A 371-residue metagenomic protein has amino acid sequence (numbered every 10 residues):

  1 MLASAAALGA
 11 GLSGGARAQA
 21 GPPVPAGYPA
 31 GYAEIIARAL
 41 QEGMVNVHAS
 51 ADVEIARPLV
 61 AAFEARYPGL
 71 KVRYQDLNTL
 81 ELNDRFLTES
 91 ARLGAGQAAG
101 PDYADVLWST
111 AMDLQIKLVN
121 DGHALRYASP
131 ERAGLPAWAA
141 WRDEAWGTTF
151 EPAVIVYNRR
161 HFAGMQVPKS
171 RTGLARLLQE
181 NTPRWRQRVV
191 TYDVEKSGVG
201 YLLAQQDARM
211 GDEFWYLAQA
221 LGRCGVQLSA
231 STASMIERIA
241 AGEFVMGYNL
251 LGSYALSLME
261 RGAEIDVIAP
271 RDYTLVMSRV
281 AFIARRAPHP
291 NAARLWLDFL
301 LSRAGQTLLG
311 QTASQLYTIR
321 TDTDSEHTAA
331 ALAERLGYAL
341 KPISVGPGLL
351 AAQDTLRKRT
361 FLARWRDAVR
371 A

Functional and structural regions predicted by a protein language model:
M1-Q19: N-terminal export signals
A18, V24-N46, P183-W185: Immediate post-signal peptide segment of exported/extracytoplasmic ligand-binding proteins
Y28, P342-A371: Conserved C-terminal helix/tail region of periplasmic/extracytoplasmic solute-binding proteins
N46-V60, R73-L87, A99-E243: Extracytoplasmic ligand-binding site segments that recognize negatively charged/polar headgroups
D113-K117, V245-E264: A ligand-binding cleft/hinge motif common to bilobed small-molecule-binding domains
L125-R132, E144-G147, A263-L275, A284-R286: Short beta-strand->loop
V156-H161, L203-Q206, M277-H289, L308-L309: A bilobed periplasmic-binding-protein/Venus flytrap-type ligand-binding module shared by bacterial periplasmic
A284-G348: Mature extracytoplasmic/periplasmic domains
